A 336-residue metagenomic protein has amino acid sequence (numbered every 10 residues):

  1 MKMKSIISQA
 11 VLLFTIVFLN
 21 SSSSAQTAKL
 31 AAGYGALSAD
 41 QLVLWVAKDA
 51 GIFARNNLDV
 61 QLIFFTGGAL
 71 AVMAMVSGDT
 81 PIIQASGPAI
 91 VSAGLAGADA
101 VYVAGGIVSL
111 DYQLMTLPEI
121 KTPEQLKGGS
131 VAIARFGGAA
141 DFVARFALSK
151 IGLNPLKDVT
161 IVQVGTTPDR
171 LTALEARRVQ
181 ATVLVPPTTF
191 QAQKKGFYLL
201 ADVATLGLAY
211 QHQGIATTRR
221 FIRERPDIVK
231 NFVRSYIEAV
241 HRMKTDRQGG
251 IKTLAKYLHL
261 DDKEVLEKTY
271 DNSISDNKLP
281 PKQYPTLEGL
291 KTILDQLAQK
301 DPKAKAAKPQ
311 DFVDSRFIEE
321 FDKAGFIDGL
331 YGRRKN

Functional and structural regions predicted by a protein language model:
M1-V11: Bacterial N-terminal signal peptides that target proteins for export
Q9-N20: Bacterial N-terminal signal peptides
S21-A25: Sec/Tat signal peptide C-region and signal peptidase I cleavage site
Q26-T166, R170-A176, Q180-P186, L199-V203 (+1 more regions): Short, glycine-/small- and polar/acidic-enriched structural segments that line small-molecule recognition paths
Q61, A69, T160-V162, K268-I274 (+1 more regions): Short linear loop/turn motifs
P88, P168-L260: Pocket-lining segment of extracytoplasmic ligand-binding domains
R223-K305: Secondary-structure end/capping motifs
L294-N336: Conserved C-terminal helix/tail region of periplasmic/extracytoplasmic solute-binding proteins
